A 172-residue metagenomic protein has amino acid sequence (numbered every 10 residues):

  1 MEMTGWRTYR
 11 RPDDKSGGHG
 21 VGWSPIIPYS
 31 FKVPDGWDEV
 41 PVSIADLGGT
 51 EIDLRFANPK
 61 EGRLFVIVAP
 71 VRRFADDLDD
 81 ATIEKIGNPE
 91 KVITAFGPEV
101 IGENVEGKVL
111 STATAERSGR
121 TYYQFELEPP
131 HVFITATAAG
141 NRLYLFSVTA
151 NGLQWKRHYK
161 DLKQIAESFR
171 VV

Functional and structural regions predicted by a protein language model:
M1-F133, A138-V172: N-terminal targeting sequences that direct proteins away from the cytosol to non-cytosolic compartments
